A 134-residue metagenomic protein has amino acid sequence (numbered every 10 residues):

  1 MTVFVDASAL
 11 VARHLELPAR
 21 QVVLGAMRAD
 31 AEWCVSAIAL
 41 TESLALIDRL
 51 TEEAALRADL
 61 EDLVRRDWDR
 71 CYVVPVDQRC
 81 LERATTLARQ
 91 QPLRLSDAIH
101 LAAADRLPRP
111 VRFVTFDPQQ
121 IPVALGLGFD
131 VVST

Functional and structural regions predicted by a protein language model:
M1-I38, L50-D62, F129: Short, well-structured N-terminal submotif of metal-dependent ribonuclease cores
V5-D6, V35-S36, L93-R94, D117 (+1 more regions): Histidine- and aromatic-rich ligand-binding microenvironments
L10, S43-I47, A103-A104: Buried hydrophobic packing segments
A12-H14, L46, V123-A124: Residues that scaffold the ATP/ADP-binding catalytic core of kinase and kinase-like folds
V22, E42, R83, P122-V123: Phosphate- and divalent-cation-binding pockets in alpha/beta enzyme and binding domains that engage nucleotide-derived
A29-D30, D67-R70, L127: Structured helix-beta-strand junction loops
I38-V74, Q78-T86: Active-site-proximal, substrate-binding regions of enzyme catalytic domains and RNA-binding/basic surfaces
C71-P122, F129: Active-site neighborhoods of divalent-metal-dependent phosphate/nucleic-acid chemistry enzymes
